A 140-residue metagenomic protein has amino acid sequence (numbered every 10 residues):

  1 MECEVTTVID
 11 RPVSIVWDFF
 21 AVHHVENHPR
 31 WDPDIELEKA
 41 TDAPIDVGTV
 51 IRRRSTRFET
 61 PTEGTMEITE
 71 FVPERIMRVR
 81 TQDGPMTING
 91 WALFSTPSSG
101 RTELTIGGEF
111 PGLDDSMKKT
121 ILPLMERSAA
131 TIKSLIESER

Functional and structural regions predicted by a protein language model:
M1-D42: Hydrophobic ligand-binding cavity/cleft-lining segments
E2-E4, P61-T65, M86-W91: Short, surface-exposed coil-to-beta transition loops
V8, E38-D83, P123, R127 (+2 more regions): Glycine-rich portal/gate segments that line the openings of hydrophobic small-molecule binding cavities
S14, P73-E74, S99: A generic structural motif
R78-R127, T131-S134: Beta-strand/loop substructures that line and gate deep hydrophobic ligand-binding cavities in soluble
